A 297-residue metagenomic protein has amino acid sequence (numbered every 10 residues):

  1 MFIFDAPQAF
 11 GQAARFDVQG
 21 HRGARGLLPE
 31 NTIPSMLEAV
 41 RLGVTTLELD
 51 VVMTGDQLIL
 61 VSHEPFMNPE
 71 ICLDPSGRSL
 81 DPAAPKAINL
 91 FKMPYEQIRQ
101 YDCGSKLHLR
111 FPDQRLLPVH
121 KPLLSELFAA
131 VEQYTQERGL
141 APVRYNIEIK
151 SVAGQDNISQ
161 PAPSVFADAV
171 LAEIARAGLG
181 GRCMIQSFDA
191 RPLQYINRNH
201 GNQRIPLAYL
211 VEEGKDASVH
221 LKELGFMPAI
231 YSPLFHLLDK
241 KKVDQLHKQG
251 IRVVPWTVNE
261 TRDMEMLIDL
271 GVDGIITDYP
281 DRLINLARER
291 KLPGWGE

Functional and structural regions predicted by a protein language model:
I3-E297: Phosphate-group recognition and catalysis centered on beta-loop-alpha active-site segments
